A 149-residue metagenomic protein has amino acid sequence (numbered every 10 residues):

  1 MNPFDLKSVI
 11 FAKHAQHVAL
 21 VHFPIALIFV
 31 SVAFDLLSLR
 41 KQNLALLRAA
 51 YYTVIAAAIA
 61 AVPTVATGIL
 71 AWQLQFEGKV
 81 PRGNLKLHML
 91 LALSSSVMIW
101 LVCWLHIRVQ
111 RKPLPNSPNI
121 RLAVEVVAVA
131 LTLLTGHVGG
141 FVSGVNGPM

Functional and structural regions predicted by a protein language model:
M1-M149: Polytopic transmembrane helical bundles with strong interfacial aromatic enrichment
